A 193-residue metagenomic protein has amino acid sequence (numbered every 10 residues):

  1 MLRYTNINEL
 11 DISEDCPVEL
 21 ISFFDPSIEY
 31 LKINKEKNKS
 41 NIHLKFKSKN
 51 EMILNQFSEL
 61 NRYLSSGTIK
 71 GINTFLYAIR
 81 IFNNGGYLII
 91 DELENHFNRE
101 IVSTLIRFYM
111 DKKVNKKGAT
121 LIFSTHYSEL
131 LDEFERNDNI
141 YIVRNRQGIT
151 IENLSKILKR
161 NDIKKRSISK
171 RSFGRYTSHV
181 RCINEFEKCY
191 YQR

Functional and structural regions predicted by a protein language model:
M1-L76, N83, G174-R175: Phosphate-coordinating catalytic segments in nucleotide- and nucleic-acid-processing enzymes
N6, D11-C16, F23, I157-R193: C-terminal tail/extension regions appended to the core domain(s) of diverse proteins
N50-R175: Switch/communication elements of ASCE P-loop NTPase nucleotide-binding domains
